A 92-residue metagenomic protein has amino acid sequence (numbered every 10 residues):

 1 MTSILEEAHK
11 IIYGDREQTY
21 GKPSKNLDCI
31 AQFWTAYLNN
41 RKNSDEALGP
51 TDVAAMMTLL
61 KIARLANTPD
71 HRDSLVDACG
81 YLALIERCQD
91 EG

Functional and structural regions predicted by a protein language model:
M1-G92: Intrinsically disordered, low-complexity regulatory regions that flank transcription factor DNA-binding cores
